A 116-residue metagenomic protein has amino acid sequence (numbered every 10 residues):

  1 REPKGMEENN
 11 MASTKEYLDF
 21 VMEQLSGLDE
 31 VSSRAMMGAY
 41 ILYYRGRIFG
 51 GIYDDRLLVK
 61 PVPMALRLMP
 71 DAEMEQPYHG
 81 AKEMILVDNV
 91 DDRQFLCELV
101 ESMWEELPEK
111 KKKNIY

Functional and structural regions predicted by a protein language model:
R1-Y116: Charge-dense, helix-prone N-terminal extensions
